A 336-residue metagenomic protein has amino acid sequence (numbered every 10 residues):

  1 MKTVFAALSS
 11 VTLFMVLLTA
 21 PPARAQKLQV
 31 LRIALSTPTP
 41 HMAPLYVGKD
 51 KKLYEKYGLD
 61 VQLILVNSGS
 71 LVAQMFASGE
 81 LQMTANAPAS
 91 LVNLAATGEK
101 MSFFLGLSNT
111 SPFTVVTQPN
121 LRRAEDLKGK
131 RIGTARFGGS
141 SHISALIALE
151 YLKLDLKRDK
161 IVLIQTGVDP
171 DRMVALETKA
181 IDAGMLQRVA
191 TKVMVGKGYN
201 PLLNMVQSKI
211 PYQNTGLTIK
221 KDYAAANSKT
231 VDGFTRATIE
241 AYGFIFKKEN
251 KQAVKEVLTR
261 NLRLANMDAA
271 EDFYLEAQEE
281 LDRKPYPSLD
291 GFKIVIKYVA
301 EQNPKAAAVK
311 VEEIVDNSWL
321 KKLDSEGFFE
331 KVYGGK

Functional and structural regions predicted by a protein language model:
M1-A6: Positively charged n-region of N-terminal signal peptides that target proteins for export
A7-T19: Bacterial N-terminal signal peptides
P21-A25: Sec/Tat signal peptide C-region and signal peptidase I cleavage site
Q26-T178, D182-R188, P201-M205, I210-P211: Short, glycine-/small- and polar/acidic-enriched structural segments that line small-molecule recognition paths
Q62, S70, I161-I164, D272-A277 (+1 more regions): Short linear loop/turn motifs
A89-S90, L152, P170-L262: Pocket-lining segment of extracytoplasmic ligand-binding domains
A225-V309: Secondary-structure end/capping motifs
I296-K336: Conserved C-terminal helix/tail region of periplasmic/extracytoplasmic solute-binding proteins
